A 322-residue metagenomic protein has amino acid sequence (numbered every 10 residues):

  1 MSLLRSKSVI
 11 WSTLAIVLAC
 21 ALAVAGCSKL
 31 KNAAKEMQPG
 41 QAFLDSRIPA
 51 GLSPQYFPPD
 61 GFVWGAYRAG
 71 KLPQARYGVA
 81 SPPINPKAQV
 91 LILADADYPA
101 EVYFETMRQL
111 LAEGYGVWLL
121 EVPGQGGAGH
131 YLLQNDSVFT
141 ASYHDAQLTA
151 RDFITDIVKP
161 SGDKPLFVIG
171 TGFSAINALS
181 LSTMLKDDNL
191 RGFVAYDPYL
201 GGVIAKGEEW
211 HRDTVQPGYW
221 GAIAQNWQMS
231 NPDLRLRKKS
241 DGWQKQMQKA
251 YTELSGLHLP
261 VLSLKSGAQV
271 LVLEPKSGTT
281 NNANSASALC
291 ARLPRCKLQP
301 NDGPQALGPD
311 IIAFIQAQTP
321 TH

Functional and structural regions predicted by a protein language model:
G26-A69, P73-P82: An N-terminal hydrophobic leader/cap segment in hydrolases
P82-Q89: Proline/glycine-enriched tight loop/beta-turn segments at coil->beta junctions that connect or precede beta-strands
L93-Y98: Active-site glycine-rich loops that stabilize anionic/oxyanionic intermediates across multiple enzyme folds
M107-L133: Conserved alpha/beta-hydrolase
V138-K159: Alpha/beta-hydrolase active-site loop
I169-K239: Alpha/beta-hydrolase-fold enzymes
W210-P294: Serine-hydrolase catalytic core
P294-H322: Catalytic active-site module of serine/aspartate enzymes centered on a nucleophile-bearing elbow/loop
